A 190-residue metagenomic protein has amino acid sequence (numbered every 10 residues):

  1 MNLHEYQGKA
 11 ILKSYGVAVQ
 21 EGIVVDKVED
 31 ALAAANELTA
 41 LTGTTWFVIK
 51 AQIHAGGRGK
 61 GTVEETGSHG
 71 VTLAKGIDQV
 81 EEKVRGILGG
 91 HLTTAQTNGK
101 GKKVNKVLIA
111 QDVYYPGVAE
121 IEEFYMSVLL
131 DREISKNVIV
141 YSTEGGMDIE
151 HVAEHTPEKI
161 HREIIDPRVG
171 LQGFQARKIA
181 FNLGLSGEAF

Functional and structural regions predicted by a protein language model:
M1-A40, T45, A51: A conserved helix-loop-beta module that forms one wall/lid of the active-site cleft in ATP-utilizing catalytic domains
E5-G8, L12, T42-T62, T94-G117 (+1 more regions): ATP-grasp fold ATP-binding core
G16, A35-T42, D78-A95, L129-I134 (+2 more regions): Structural signal for hydrophobic packing residues in well-ordered secondary-structure cores of soluble enzyme domains
V17, I23, T45-V48, G70-T72 (+3 more regions): Structural motif
Q20-G22, I49-K83, Y125, D148-I149 (+1 more regions): Glycine-rich phosphate-binding loop of ATP-grasp-fold ATP-dependent ligases
H69-T72, V138-F190: ATP-dependent carboxylate/phosphate-activation module, predominantly the ATP-grasp catalytic core and closely related
E81-E82, T94-I165: Hydrophobic alpha-helical hairpins/lids featuring a short glycine-rich hinge
L92-Q96, K102, F174-R177, S186: Anion-binding (especially nucleotide phosphate/pyrophosphate-binding) glycine-rich loop and adjoining beta-alpha core
